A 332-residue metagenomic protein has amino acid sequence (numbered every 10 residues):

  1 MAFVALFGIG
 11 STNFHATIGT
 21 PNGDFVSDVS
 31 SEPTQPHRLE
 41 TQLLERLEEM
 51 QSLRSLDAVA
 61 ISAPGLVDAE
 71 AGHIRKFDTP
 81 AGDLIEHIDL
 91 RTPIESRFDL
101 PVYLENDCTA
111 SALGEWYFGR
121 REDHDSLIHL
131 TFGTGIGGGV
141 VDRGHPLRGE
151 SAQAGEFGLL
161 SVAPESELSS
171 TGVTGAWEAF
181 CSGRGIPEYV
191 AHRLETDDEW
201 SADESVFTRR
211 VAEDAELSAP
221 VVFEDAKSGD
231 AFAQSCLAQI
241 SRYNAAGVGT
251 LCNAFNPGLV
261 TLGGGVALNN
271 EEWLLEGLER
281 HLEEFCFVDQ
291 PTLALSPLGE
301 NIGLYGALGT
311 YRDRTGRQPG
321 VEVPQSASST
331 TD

Functional and structural regions predicted by a protein language model:
M1-V59, A69-H73, T92, S96-L100 (+2 more regions): ATP-binding/phosphotransfer module of carbohydrate and carboxylate kinases, centering on a glycine-rich
G8, A60-P64, H129-G135: Short beta-strand segments
T12-N13, C108-A110, T134-G137: Conserved A3 ("GATE") glycine/threonine-rich loop of ANL adenylate-forming enzymes
V29-S31, T79, S151: Short clusters of small/polar residues that mark proteolytic maturation junctions
P33-Q35, G82, A154-E156: A short acidic/small-residue loop/turn micro-motif
H73-L84: A charged helix-plus-loop insertion that forms the helical arch/lid used to bind and gate nucleic-acid substrates
V102-N106: General beta-strand structural signal in soluble alpha/beta enzymes
E122-C181: Glycine-rich phosphate-binding loop of actin/hexokinase-like ATP-binding domains
